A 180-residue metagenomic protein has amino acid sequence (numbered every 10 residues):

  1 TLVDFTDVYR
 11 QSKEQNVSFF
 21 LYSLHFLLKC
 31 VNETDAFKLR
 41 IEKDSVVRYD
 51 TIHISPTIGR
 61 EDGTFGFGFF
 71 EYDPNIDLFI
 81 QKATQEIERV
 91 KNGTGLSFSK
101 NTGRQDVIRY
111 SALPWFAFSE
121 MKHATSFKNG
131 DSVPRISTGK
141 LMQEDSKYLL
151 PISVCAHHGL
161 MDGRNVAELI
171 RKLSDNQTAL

Functional and structural regions predicted by a protein language model:
T1-Y22, K38-I52, V107-Y110, S132-I136 (+1 more regions): Gly/Ser/Thr-rich phosphate-binding loops and adjoining beta-strand/alpha-helix segments that form adenosine-phosphate
V8-T34, L150-L169: Acyl activation and transfer enzymes in specialized metabolism, enriched for ANL adenylate-forming modules
C30-F37, V90, N176: Short alpha-helical functional segments enriched in proximate histidine and acidic residues
N32-F69: Hydrophobic/aromatic-rich structural module bridging two neighboring secondary-structure elements via a short loop
R60-F116: Helical lid/core segments from catalytic subdomains that handle acyl or acyl-like groups
T102-W115, P134-R171: Histidine-centered acyl-transfer/condensation active-site motif and its immediate structural neighborhood
A112-V133: Short, hydrophobic/π-rich interface segment
L173-L180: A common structural junction motif
